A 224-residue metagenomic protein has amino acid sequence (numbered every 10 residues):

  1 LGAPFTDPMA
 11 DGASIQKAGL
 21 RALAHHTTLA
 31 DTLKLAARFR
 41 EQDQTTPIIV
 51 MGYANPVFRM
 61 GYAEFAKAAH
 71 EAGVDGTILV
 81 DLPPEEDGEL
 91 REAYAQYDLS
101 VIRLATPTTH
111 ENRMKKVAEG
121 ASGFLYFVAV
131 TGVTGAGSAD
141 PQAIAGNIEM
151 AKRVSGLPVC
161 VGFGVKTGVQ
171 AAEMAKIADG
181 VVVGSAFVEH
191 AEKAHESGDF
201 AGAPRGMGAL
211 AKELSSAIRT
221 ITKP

Functional and structural regions predicted by a protein language model:
L1-P8, A72, G76-I78, P83 (+3 more regions): Glycine-rich phosphate-binding active-site loops on the catalytic face of alpha/beta enzymes
F5-K17, A24-A37, V57-E64, L79-Q96 (+4 more regions): Active-site-adjacent beta->alpha loops and helix N-cap segments on the catalytic face of soluble alpha/beta enzymes
A36-E41, H70, R91-A95, A145-S155 (+1 more regions): Surface-exposed amphipathic alpha-helices with a cationic face
D43-Y53, Y94-A105, K152-F163: Short beta-strand/loop segments at the ligand-binding rim of alpha/beta enzyme cores
V50-A72, I177-S185: Short, electropositive alpha-helical surface patch
H70-E71, A118, K152, A175: Non-catalytic positions within long, well-ordered alpha-helices that form the structural scaffold/packing of enzyme
T109-E119, V161, V165-V181: Catalytic cores of alpha/beta
A129, R153, K166-G168, A172-M174 (+3 more regions): Expand to "…catalyze enediolate/carbanion chemistry for C-C bond making/breaking, isomerization, decarboxylation
